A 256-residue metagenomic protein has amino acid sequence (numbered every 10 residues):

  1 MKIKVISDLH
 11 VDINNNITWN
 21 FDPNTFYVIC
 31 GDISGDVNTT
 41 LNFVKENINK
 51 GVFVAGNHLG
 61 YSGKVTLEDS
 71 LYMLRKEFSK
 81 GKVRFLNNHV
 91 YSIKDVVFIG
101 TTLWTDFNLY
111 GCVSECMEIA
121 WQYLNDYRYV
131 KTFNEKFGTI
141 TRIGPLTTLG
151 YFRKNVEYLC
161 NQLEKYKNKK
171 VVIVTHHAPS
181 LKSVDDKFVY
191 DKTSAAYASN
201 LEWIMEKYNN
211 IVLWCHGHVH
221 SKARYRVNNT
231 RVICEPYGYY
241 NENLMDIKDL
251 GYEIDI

Functional and structural regions predicted by a protein language model:
M1-F53, H58-D69, P145: N-terminal active-site segment of His-dependent metallophosphoesterases
M1-K4, V90-G100, K169-K170, R226-R231: Beta-strand-turn-beta hairpins that frame and shape the catalytic cleft of phosphate-ester-processing enzymes
V5-S7, Y27-D32, G51-N57, R84-N88 (+3 more regions): Active-site neighborhood of phospho(di)ester-bond hydrolases with catalytic His/Asp-centered motifs
H10-N16, S34-T39, H58-V65, V90-S92 (+4 more regions): Active-site environment of divalent metal-dependent phosphoester hydrolases
N24, D185, K192-V212, V219-I256: Binuclear metal-dependent phosphoesterase catalytic core
K50-R128: A basic- and aromatic-enriched beta-loop-alpha substructure that forms the phosphate/nucleotide- and DNA/RNA-contacting
E77-V83, Y158-K170, W203-W214: A structural motif corresponding to the C-terminal end of an alpha-helix and its immediate exit/capping segment
I99-V172, P179-F188: Active-site-proximal loop/helix segment associated with metal-binding centers of metalloenzymes
